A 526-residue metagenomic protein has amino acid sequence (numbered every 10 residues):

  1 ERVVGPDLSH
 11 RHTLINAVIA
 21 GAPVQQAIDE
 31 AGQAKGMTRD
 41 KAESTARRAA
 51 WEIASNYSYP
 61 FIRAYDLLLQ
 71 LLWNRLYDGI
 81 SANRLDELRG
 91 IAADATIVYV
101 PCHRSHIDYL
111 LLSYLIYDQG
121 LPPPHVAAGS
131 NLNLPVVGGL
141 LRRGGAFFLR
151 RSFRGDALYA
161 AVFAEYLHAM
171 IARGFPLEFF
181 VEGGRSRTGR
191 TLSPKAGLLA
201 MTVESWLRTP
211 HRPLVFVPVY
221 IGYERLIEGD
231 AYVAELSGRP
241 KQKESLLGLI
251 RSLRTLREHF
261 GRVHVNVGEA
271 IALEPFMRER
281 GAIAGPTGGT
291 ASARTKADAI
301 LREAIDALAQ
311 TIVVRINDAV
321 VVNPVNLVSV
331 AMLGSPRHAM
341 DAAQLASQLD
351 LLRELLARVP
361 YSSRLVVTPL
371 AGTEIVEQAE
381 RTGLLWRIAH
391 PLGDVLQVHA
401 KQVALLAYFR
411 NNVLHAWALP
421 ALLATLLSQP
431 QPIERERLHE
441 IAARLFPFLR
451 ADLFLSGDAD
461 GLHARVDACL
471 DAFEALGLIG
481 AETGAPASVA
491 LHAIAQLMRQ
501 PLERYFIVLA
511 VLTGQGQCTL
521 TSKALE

Functional and structural regions predicted by a protein language model:
E1-E526: Membrane-interfacial terminal anchoring regions of lipid-handling membrane enzymes
